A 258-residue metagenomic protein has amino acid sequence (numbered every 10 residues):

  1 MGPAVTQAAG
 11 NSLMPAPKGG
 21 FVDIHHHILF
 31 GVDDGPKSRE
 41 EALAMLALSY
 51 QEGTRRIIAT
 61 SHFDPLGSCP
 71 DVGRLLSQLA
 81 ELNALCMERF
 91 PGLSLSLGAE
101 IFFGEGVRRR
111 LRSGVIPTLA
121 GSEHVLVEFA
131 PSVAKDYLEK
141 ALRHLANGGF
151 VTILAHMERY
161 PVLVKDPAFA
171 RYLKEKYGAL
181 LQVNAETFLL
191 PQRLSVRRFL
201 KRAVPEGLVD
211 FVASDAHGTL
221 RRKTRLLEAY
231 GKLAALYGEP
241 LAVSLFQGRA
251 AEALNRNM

Functional and structural regions predicted by a protein language model:
M1-G92: An N-terminally biased module of ancient metal coordination in phosphate/nucleic-acid-related enzymes
G2-A8, L226-M258: Mid-to-C-terminal alpha-helical segments outside catalytic/metal-binding sites
F21-I24, I58-T60, S96-E100, I153-A155 (+2 more regions): Active-site neighborhood of phospho(di)ester-bond hydrolases with catalytic His/Asp-centered motifs
I28-R39, V125-V133, F188: Active-site mouth loops of central-metabolism enzymes
Y50, A146, K174, V204-P205: Non-catalytic positions within long, well-ordered alpha-helices that form the structural scaffold/packing of enzyme
F63-G67, F102-G104, R159-L163, F188-P191 (+1 more regions): Active-site environment of divalent metal-dependent phosphoester hydrolases
S68-Q182: Extended substrate/RNA-proximal surfaces in nucleic-acid metabolism proteins
L208-T224: Short acidic/histidine-rich active-site segments
